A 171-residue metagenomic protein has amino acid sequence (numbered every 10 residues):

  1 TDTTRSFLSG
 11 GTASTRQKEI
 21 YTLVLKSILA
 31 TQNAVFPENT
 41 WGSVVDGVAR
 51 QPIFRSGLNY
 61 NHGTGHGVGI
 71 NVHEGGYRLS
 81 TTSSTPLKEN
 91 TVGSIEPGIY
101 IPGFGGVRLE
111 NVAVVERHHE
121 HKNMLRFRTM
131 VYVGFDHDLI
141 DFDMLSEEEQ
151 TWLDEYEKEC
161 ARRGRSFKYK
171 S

Functional and structural regions predicted by a protein language model:
T1-S171: Active-site neighborhoods and metal-handling regions in enzymes and metal-associated proteins
